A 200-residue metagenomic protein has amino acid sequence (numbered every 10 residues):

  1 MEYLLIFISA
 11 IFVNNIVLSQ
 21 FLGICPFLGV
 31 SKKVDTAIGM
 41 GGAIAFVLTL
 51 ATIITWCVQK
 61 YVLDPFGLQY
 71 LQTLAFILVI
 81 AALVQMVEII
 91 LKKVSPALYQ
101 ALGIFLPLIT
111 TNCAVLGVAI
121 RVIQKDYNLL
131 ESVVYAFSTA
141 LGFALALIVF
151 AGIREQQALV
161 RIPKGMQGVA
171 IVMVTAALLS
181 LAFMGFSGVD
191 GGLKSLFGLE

Functional and structural regions predicted by a protein language model:
M1-L5, C57-Y70, I120-E131: Helix-coil boundary and interhelical linker segments in multi-pass alpha-helical membrane proteins
E2, A182-E200: Juxtamembrane boundary at the C-terminal end of a transmembrane helix
Y3-L18, G67-A82, V134-A146: Structural signature of hydrophobic alpha-helical transmembrane segments
I6, V13, I44, T49 (+5 more regions): Hydrophobic core segments of alpha-helical transmembrane domains in multi-pass membrane transport and ion-translocation
F21-G29, E88-V94, I104-L106, C113-D126: Generic transmembrane alpha-helix signature in multi-pass membrane proteins, especially transporters/channels
L22-T36, V84-L98, F150-R161: C-terminal ends of transmembrane helices
D35-F46, Y70-F76, L98-I109, P163-A170: Cytoplasmic-side transmembrane-helix entry/capping segments in multi-pass membrane proteins
K60-G103: Ordered, amphipathic secondary-structure segments that act as subunit-interaction surfaces in large macromolecular
